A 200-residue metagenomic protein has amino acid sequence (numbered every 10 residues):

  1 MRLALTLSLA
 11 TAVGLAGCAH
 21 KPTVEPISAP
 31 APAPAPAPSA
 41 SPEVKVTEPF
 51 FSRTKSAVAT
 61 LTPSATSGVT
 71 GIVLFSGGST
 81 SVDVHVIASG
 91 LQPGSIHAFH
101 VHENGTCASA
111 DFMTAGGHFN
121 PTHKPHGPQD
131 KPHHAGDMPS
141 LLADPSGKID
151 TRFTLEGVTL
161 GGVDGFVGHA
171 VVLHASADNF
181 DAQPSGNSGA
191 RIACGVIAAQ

Functional and structural regions predicted by a protein language model:
M1-A16: Sec-dependent bacterial lipoprotein signal peptides
C18-Q200: N-terminal leader/targeting pre-sequences
